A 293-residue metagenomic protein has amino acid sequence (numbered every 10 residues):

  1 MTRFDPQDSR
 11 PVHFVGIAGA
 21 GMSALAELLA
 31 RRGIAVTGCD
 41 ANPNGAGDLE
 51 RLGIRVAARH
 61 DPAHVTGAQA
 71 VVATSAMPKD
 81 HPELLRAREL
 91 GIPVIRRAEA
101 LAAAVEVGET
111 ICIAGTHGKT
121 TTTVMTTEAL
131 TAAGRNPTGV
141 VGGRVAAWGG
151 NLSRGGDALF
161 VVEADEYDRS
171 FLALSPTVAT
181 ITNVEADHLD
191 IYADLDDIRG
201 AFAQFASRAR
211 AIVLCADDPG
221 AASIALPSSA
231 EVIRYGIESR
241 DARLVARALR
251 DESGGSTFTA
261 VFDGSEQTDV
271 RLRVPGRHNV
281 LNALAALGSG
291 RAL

Functional and structural regions predicted by a protein language model:
M1-A100, P219, V245-R250, P275: N-terminal leader/targeting and accessory segments in enzymes
D8-P11, V15, A20, L49 (+4 more regions): Adenine nucleotide phosphate-binding catalytic loops in nucleotide-utilizing enzymes
G21-A24, A147-W148, G255: Short N-terminal binding/cap micro-motifs at the start of the first secondary-structure element
L28-R31, E50-R51, H64, S75-A216 (+3 more regions): Phosphate-binding loop of NTP-binding sites
T66-Q69, G156-A158, A242, E252-G254: A short, glycine/Asx- and small/polar-enriched loop/turn that sits immediately N-terminal to a beta-strand
